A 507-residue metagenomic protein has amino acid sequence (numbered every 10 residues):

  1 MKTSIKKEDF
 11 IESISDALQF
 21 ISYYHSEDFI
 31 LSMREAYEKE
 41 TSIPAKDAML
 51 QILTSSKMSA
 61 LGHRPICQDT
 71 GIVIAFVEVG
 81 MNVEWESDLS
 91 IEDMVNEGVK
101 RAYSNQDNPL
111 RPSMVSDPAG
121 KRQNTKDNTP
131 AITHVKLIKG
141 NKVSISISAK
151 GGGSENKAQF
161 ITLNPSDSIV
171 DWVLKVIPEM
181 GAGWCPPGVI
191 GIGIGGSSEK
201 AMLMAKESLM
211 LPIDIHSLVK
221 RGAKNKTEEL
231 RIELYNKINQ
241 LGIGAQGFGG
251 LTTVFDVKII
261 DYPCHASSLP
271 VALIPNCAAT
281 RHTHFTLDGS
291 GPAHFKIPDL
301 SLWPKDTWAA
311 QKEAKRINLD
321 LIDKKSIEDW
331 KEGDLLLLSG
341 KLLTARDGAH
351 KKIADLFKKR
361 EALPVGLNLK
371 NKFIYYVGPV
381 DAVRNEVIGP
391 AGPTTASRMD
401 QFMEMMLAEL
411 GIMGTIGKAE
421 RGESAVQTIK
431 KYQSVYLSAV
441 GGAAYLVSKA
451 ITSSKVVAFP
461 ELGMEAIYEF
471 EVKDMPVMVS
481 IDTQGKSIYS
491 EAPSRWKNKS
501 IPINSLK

Functional and structural regions predicted by a protein language model:
M1-I192, S197-A310, M406-A408: Non-transmembrane, aqueous-exposed alpha-helical and coiled segments at domain scale
L61-G62, Q68-I72, V79, G140-I145 (+13 more regions): Short coil/turn connectors at secondary-structure junctions
I213-G242, Q246-G249, T344-M475: Feature captures the catalytic cores and cofactor-binding loops of soluble hydro-lyases/lyases that act on carboxylate
G249-V257, C264-H265, A278, K449-K507: C-terminal binding/interaction regions
K312-I322: Short, structured beta-strand/loop micro-motifs enriched in basic residues and often containing a Trp
I327-W330, L336: Short, well-ordered loop/turn sites that connect or cap secondary structure elements
L335, K341-A345, T483: Short, charged beta-turn/beta-strand-edge "cap" motif at the junction between a beta-strand and an adjacent loop
